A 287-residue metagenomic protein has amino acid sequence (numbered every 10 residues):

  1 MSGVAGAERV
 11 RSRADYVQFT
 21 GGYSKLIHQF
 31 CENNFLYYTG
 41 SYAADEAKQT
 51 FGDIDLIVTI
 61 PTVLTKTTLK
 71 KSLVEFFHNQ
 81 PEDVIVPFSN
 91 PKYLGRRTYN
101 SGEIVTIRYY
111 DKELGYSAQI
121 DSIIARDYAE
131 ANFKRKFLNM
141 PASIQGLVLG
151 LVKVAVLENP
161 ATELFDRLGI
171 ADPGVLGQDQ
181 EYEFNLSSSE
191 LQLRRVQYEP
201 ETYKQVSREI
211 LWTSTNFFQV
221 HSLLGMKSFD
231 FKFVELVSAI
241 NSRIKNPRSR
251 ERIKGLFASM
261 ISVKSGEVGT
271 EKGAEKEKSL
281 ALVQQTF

Functional and structural regions predicted by a protein language model:
M1-T39: Helical scaffold of the NTase/Pol beta-like nucleotidyltransferase catalytic core
S24-T67: Active-site nucleotide-donor binding segment shared across nucleotidyl transfer reactions
Y42-K48, L73, L94-N100: Non-catalytic, usually N-terminal nucleic-acid engagement modules in DNA/RNA processing proteins
A44-D45, Q80, D111: Non-catalytic, interaction-prone regions of core transcription and DNA-replication machinery
P61, V86-P87, I124: Long, continuous compositionally biased terminal/linker segments
K66-P81, I85: Short amphipathic alpha-helices in soluble, non-transmembrane regions that often serve as interface/regulatory elements
P81-V84, P91-R108: RNA pseudouridine synthases
Y99-F287: Catalytic cores of NTP-dependent nucleotidyl/adenyl transfer enzymes across multiple folds
